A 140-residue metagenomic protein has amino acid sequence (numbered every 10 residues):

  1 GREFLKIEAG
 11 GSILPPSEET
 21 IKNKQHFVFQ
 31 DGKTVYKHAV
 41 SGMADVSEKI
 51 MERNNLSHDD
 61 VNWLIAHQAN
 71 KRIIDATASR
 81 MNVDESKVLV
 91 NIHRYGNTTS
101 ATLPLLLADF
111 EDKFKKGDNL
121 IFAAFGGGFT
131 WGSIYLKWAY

Functional and structural regions predicted by a protein language model:
G1-K37, S41, D45, K137-Y140: Condensing-enzyme catalytic core mediating Claisen C-C bond formation in acyl metabolism
I21, V28, K49, A76 (+1 more regions): Preference for short coil/turn "hinge" residues that link or interrupt alpha-helices
V40, A44, N62-Y140: Claisen-condensing/thiolase-fold acyl-transfer catalytic domains that form or cleave C-C bonds in fatty acid
V46-N54: Stable alpha-helical structural segments in soluble proteins, enriched in small hydrophobic residues
N55-D60: Short, surface-exposed connector motifs at secondary-structure boundaries
